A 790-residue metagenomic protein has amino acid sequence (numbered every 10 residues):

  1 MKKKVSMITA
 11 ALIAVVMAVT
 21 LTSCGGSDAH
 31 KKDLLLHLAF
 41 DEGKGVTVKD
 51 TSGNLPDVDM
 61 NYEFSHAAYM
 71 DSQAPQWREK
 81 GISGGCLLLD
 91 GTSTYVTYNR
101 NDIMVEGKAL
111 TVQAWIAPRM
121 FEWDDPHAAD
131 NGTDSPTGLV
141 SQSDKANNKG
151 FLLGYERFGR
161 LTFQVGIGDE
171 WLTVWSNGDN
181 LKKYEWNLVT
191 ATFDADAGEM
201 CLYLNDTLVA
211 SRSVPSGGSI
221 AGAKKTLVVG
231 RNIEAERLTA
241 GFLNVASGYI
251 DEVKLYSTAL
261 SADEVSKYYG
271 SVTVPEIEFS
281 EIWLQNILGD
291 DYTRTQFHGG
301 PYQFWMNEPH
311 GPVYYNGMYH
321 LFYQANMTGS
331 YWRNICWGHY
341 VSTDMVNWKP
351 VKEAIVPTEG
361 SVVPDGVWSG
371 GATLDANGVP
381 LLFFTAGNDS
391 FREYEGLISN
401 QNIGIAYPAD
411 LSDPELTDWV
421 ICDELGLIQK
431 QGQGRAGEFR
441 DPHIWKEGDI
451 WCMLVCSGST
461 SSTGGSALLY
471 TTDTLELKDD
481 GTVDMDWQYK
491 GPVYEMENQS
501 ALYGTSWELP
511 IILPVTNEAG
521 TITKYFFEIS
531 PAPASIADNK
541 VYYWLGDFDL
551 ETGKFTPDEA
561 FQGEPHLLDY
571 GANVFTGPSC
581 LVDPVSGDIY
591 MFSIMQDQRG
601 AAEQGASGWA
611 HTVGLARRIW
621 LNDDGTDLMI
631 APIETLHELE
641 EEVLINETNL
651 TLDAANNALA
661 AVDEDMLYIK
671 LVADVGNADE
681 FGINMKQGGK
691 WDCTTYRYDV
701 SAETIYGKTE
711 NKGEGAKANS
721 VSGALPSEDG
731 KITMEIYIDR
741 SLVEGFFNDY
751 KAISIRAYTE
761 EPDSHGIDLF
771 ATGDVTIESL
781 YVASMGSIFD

Functional and structural regions predicted by a protein language model:
M1-T9: Bacterial N-terminal signal peptides that target proteins for export
T20-S23: C-terminal motif of bacterial Sec signal peptides marking the signal peptidase cleavage site
S27-N61, H66, D71-F279, L652-K670 (+2 more regions): Extracellular glycan-associated modules
H37, Q142, S211, P350-E353 (+4 more regions): Residue-level detector of high-confidence beta-strand sites
L188, G311, G371, D441-H443 (+2 more regions): Conserved beta-strand position repeated once per blade in WD40 beta-propeller domains
M200-L202, W337, V743: Short beta-strand elements bearing conserved aromatic residues within extracellular beta-rich modules
E264-S266, G270-D441, K446-Y503, T516-G571 (+4 more regions): Beta-rich carbohydrate-recognition and catalytic domains
E281-Q285, A519, D547-D790: Beta-rich accessory regions
